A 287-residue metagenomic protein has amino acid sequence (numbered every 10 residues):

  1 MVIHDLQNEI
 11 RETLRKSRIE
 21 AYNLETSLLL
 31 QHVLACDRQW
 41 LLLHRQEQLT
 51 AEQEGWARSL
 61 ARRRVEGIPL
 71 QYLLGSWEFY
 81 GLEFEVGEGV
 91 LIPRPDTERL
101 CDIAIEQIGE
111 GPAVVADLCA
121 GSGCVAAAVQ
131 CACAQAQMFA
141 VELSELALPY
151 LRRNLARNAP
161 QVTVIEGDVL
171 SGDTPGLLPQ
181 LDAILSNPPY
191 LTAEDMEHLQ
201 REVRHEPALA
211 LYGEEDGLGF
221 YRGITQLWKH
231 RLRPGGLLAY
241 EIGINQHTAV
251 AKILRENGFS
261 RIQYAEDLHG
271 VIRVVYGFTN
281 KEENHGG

Functional and structural regions predicted by a protein language model:
M1-L42, Q46: Non-catalytic accessory regions of SAM-dependent methyltransferases
L14, L155, W228, L254: Conserved hydrophobic residues forming the short capping helix/wall of the S-adenosyl-L-methionine
Q31-E106: Conserved AdoMet
E98-E197, E202, G223: Conserved SAM/SAH cofactor-binding pocket of Class I
E145, R201-R233, L237, I242-N245: Glycine-rich S-adenosyl-L-methionine
E166-G167, I242, E266: Short loop/edge segments at beta-strand edges and connector loops that shape dinucleotide/nucleotide cofactor-binding
I244-N257: Short alpha-helix
R255-G287: Core SAM-dependent methyltransferase catalytic element
